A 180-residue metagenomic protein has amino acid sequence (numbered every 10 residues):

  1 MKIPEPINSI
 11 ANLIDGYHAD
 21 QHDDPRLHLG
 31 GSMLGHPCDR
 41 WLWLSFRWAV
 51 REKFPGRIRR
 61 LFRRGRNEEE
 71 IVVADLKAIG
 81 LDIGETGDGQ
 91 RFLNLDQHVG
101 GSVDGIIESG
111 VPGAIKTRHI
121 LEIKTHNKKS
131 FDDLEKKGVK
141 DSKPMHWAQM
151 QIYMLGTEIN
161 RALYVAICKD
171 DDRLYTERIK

Functional and structural regions predicted by a protein language model:
M1-I120, N127-F131, K137-K140, P144: Metal-dependent nuclease catalytic cores that hydrolyze phosphodiester bonds in DNA/RNA, characterized by
E5, D133, K137-W147, I152-K180: Metal-dependent nuclease catalytic regions and adjoining charged, substrate-binding loops involved in nucleic-acid end
G84-E85, I120-E122, R161-A166: A structural signal for short, well-ordered beta-strand segments and their strand-loop junctions that often border
I115-E122, L174-R178: Short, well-ordered strand-loop elements centered on a beta-strand within folded domains, enriched for acidic residues
I123-N127, I167-D170: A short mid-domain helix/strand-loop element embedded in enzyme catalytic domains that forms or borders the active-site
